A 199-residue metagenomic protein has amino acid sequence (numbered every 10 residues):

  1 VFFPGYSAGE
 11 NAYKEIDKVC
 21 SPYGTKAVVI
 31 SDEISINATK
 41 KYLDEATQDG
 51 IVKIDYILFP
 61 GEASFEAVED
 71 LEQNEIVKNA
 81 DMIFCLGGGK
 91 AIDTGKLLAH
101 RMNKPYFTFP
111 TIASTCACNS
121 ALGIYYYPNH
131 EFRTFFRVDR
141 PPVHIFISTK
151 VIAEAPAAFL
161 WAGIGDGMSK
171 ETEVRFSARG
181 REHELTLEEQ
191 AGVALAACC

Functional and structural regions predicted by a protein language model:
V1-M82: ATP/NTP phosphate-donor binding region
P4, R101-L195: A glycine/threonine-rich phosphate-anchoring loop and its flanking beta-alpha core in nucleotide/phosphate-binding
G9, G89, M168: Short, conserved catalytic/metal-binding motifs centered on acidic residues
Y13, I36-K40, K90-L97, T115-N119: Short glycine/serine/threonine-rich phosphate/pyrophosphate-binding segments that cradle anionic phosphate groups
E15-V19, K41, D70, L97 (+1 more regions): Alpha-helical scaffold segments in soluble metabolic enzymes
I30-S31, G87, P110, I147: Short beta-strand/turn micro-motifs composed of small residues that flank or help shape donor/cofactor-binding pockets
E75-L98, M102-A113: A short, small-residue-rich loop immediately preceding and capping a beta-strand
C198-C199: Oxyanion-binding "anion nests"
